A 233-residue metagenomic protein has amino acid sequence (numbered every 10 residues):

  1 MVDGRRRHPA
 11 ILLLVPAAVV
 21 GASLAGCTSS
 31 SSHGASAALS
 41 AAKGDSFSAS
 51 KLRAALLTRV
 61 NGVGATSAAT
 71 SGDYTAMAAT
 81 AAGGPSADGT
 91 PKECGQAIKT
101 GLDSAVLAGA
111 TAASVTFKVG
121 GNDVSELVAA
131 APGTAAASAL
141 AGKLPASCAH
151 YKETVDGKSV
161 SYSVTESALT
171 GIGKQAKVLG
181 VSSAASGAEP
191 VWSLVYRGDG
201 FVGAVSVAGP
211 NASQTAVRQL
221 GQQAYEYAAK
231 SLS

Functional and structural regions predicted by a protein language model:
V2-V15: Bacterial N-terminal signal peptides that target proteins for export
A22-G26: C-terminal motif of bacterial Sec signal peptides marking the signal peptidase cleavage site
T28-S31: Bacterial signal peptide processing site
S36-V60: Post-signal peptide N-terminal segment of mature Sec-exported envelope proteins
G64-P190, Q214: A small/polar (G/S/T-enriched), proline-flanked helix-loop surface module common in exported/cell-envelope proteins
V124-L127, W192, G200-G209: Short, well-ordered beta-strand elements
I172-Q175, V195-V202: Short, solvent-exposed coil/turn segments at beta-strand boundaries
S206-S233: Surface-exposed amphipathic alpha-helical segments
